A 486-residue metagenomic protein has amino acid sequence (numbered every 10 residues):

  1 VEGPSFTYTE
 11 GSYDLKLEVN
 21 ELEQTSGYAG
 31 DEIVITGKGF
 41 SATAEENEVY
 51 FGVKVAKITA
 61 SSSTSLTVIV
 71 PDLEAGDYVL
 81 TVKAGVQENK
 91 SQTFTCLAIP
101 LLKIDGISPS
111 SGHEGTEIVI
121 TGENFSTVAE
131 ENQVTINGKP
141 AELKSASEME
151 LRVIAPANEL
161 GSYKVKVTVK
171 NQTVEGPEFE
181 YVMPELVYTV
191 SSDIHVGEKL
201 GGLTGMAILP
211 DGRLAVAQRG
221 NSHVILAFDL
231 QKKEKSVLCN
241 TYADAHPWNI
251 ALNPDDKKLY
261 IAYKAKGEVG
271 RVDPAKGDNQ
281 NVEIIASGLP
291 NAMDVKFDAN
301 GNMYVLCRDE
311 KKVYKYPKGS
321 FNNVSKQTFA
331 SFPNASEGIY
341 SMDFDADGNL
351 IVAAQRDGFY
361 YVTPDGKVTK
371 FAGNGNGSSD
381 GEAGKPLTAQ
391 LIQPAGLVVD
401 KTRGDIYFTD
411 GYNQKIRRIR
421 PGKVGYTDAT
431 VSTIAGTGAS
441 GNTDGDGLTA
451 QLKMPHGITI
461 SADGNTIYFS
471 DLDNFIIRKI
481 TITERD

Functional and structural regions predicted by a protein language model:
E2-A44, Q87-E130, Q172-T189, G202: Beta-strand/beta-sandwich contexts
D72-G76, P156-G161: Surface-exposed, short loops/turns at beta-strand junctions within beta-sandwich domains
G85, Q218-G220, K264-A265, R308-D309 (+4 more regions): Short loop/turn segments immediately following the C-termini of beta-strands
L101-L102, H113, E117-I120, G161 (+4 more regions): An edge-strand/N-cap motif at the start of beta-rich repeat modules
M183-G202, K232-H246, K276-N291, S320-G338 (+3 more regions): Gly/Pro-rich loop segments of beta-rich domains
E198-D211, Y242-D256, G288-N300, P333-N349 (+3 more regions): Beta-rich, blade/repeat-based domains predominating in secreted/periplasmic proteins but also intracellular
R213-A217, K258-I261, N302-V305, N349-V352 (+2 more regions): Conserved beta-propeller blade signature
M454-D486: Blade-level signature of beta-propeller repeat domains, shared across WD40, Kelch, NHL, RCC1 and BNR/Asp-box propellers
